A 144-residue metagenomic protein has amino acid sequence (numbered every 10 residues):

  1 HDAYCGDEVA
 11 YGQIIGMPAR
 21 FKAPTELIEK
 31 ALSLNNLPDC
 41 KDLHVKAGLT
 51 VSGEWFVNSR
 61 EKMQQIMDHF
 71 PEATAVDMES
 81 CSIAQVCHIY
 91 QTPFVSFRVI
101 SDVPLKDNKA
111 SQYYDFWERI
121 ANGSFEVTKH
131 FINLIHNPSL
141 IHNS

Functional and structural regions predicted by a protein language model:
H1-F70: Mid-sequence, gly/pro-rich, charge-dense loop/helix-turn segments that line enzyme active sites
H1-Y4, A75-E79, V103-K106, N122-V127: Short, surface-exposed, polar/charged, turn-prone segments marking secondary-structure boundaries
D2-F21, Y90-S96, W117, I135-S144: Noncatalytic linker/hinge segments flanking ATPase motor cores
K22, E26, E61, M78-C81 (+2 more regions): Conserved active-site and cofactor/substrate-binding residues in soluble primary-metabolism enzymes
L34-H44, I83-T92, H130-L134: A structural motif corresponding to the C-terminal end of an alpha-helix and its immediate exit/capping segment
W55-K109: A C-terminal functional module that forms or caps the active site or interfaces directly with catalytic machinery
P104-H142: His/Asp/Glu-rich mid-to-C-terminal helical/loop segments that flank catalytic regions of hydrolases
